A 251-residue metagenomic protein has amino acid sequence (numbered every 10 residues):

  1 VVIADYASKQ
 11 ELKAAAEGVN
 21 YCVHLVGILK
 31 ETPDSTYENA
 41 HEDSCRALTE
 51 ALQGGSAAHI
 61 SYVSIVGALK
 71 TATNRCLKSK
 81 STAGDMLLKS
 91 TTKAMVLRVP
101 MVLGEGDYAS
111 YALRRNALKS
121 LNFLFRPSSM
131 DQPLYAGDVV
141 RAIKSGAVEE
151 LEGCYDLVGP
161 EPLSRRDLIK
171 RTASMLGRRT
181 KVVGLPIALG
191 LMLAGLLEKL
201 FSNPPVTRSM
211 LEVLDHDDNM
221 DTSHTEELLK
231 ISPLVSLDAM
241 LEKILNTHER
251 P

Functional and structural regions predicted by a protein language model:
V1-G54, V66-K70: NAD(P)H-binding glycine-rich loop region in Rossmannoid oxidoreductase-like domains and their noncatalytic homologs
E38-E42, T73-G84, L103, D107 (+4 more regions): Short-chain dehydrogenase/reductase
C45-R46, S81-L88, R141: Conserved active-site helix of classical SDR/Rossmann-fold NAD(P)-dependent CH-OH oxidoreductases
L52-H59, T91-T92: A short helix->loop->beta-strand "cap" motif at the edges of active sites that frequently abuts
S64, D85-G106, R115, L124: Conserved beta-loop-beta element that borders a ligand/cofactor-binding pocket
R115-L134, D138, A142-E150, D156: A conserved pocket-lining segment of Rossmann-fold NAD(P)-dependent short-chain dehydrogenase/reductase
G146-V206, M220-P251: Mid/C-terminal beta-alpha module of Rossmann-like enzyme folds, strongest in SDR-family dehydrogenases/epimerases
